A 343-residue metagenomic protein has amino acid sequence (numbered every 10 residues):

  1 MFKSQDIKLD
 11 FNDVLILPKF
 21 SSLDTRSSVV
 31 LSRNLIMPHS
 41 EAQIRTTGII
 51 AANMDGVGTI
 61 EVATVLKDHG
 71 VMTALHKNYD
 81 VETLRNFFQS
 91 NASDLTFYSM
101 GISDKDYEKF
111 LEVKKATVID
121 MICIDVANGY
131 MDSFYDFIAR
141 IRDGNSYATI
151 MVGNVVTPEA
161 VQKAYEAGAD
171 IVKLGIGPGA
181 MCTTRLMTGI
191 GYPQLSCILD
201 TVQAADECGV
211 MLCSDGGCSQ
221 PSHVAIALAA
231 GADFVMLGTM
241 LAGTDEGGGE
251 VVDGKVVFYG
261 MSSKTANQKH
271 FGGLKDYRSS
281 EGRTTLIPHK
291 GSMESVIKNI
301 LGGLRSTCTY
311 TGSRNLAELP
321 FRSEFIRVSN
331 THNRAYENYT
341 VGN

Functional and structural regions predicted by a protein language model:
M1-M211, T239-T244, A335: Active-site entrance/lid segments in N-terminal catalytic domains of soluble metabolic enzymes
M1-S27, A167, G189-S214, C218-N343: Alpha/beta catalytic cores of nucleotide-metabolism and tRNA/nucleoside-modifying enzymes
